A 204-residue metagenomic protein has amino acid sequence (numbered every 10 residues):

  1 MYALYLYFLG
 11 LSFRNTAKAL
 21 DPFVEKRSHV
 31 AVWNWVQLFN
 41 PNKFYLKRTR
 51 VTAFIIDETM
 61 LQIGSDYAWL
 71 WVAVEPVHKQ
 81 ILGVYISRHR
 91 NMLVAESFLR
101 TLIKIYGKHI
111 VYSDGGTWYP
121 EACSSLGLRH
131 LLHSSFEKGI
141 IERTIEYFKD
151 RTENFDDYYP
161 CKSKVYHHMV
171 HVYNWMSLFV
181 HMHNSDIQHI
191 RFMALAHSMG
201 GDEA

Functional and structural regions predicted by a protein language model:
M1-A204: Residue-level recognition of single "structural anchor" positions that define or cap local secondary structure
